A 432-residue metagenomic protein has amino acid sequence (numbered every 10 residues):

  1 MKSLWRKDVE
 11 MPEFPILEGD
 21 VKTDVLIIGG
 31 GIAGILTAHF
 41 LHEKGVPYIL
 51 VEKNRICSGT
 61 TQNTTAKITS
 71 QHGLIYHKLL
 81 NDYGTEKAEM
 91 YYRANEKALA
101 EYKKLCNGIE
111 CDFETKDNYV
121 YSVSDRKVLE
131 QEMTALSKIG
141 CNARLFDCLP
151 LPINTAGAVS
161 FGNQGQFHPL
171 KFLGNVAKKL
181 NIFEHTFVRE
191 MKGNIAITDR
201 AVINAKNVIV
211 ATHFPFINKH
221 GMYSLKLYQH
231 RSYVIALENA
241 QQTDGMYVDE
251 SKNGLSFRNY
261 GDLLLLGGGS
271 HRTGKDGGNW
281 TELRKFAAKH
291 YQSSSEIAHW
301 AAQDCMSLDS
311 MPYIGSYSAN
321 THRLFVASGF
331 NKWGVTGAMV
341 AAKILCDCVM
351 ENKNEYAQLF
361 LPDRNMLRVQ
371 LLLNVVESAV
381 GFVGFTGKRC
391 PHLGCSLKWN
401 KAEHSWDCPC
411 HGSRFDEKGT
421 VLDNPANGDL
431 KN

Functional and structural regions predicted by a protein language model:
M1-V25: Extreme N-terminal leader/targeting segments of oxidoreductases
K2-K7, L74-N81, E101-F172: Flavin (FAD/FMN) cofactor-binding and adjacent substrate-gating region of FAD-dependent oxidoreductase domains
V21-L50: N-terminal Rossmann-like FAD-binding beta1-loop-alpha1 element of flavoenzymes
E43-N63: Glycine-rich FAD pyrophosphate-binding loop
N63-A94: Glycine-rich active-site loop/strand segments that organize a redox cofactor
A135, A158-N207, A211: Helical element adjacent to the flavin cofactor pocket in flavoenzyme catalytic cores
M191-G193, I197-Y260: Flavin-dependent oxidoreductases
S251, W280-K285, S293-L372, F385-T386: C-terminal catalytic lobe of FAD-dependent flavoproteins
